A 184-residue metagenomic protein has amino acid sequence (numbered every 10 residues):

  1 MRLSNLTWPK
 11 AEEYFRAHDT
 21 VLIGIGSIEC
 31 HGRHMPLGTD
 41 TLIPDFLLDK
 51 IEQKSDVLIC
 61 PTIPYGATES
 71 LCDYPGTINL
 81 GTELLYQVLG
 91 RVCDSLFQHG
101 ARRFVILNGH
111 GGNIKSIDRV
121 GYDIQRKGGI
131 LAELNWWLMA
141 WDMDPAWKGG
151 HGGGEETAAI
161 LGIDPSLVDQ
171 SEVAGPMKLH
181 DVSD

Functional and structural regions predicted by a protein language model:
M1-E83, Q87-V105, G111-D184: Extended, histidine- and acidic-residue-enriched regions that form the cofactor-binding/catalytic faces
